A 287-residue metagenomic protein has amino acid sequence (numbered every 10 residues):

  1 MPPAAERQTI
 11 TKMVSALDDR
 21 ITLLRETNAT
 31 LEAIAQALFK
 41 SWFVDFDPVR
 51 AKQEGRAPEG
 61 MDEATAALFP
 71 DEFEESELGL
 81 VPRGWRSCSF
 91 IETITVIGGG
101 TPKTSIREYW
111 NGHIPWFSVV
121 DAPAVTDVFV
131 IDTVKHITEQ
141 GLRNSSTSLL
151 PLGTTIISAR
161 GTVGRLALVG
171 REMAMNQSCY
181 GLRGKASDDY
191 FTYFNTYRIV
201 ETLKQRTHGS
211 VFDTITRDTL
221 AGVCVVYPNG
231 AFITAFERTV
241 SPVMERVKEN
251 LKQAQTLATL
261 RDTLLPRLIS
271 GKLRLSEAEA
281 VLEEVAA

Functional and structural regions predicted by a protein language model:
M1-T11, S15, A159, M173-Y180 (+1 more regions): A short glycine-rich beta-alpha junction/loop motif
A4-D45, E63-T101, F232-E237, S241-E277 (+1 more regions): Non-catalytic DNA-recognition/assembly elements of restriction-modification systems
T9, R25, T95, R107 (+9 more regions): Extended non-membrane alpha-helical scaffolds
D45, V49-G55, S187, K248: Secondary-structure transition motif
K52-G55, R83-V128, G141-S146, H208: Low-complexity, Lys/Gly-biased intrinsically disordered segments
S118-V120, V134-V200, R206-V211, T216-R217: A short beta-sheet element
